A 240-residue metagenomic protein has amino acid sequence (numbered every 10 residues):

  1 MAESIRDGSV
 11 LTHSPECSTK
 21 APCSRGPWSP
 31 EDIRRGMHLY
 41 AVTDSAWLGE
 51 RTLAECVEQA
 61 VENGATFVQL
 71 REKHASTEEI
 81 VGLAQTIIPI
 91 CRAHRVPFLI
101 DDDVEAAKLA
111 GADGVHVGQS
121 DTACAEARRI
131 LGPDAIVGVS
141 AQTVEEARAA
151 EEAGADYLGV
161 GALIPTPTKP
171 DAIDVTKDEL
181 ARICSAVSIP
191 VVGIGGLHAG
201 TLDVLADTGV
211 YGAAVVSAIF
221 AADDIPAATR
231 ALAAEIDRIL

Functional and structural regions predicted by a protein language model:
A2-E3, C23-T122, R129-D156, A172 (+4 more regions): Conserved N-terminal beta1-alpha1 strand-loop-helix module at the mouth
S4-I5, T12, C17, C23: Short terminal hydrophobic/aromatic SLiMs and anchors at protein ends
A162-I164: Active-site beta->alpha loop and helix N-cap motifs at the rims of alpha/beta catalytic domains
P167-D171: Short, glycine/charged-rich beta-strand-loop motifs at protein surfaces that mediate ligand recognition and catalysis
T176, G193-H198: Glycine-rich adenosine-cofactor-binding loop
T208-Y211: As written
